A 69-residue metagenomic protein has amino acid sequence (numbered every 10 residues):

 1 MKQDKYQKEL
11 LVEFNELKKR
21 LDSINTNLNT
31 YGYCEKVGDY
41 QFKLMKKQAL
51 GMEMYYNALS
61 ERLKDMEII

Functional and structural regions predicted by a protein language model:
M1-I69: Extended, charge-rich alpha-helical interface modules
